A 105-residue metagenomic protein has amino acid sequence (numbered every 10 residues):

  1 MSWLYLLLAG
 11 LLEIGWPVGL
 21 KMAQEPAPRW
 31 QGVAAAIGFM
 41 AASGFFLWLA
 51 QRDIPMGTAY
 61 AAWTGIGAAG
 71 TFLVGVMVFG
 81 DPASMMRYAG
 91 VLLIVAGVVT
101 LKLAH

Functional and structural regions predicted by a protein language model:
M1-H105: Polytopic alpha-helical membrane proteins, predominantly small-molecule transporters/carriers
